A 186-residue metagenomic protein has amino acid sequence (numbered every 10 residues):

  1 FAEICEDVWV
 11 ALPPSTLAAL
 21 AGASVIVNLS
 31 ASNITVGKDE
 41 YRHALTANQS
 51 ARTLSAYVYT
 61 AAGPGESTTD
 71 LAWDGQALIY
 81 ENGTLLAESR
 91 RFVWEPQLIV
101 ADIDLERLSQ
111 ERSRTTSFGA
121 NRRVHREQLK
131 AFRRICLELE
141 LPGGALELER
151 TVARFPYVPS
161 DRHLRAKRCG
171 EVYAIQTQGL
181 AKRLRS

Functional and structural regions predicted by a protein language model:
F1, G22-A23, A31, R126 (+1 more regions): Intrinsic structural disorder
F1-D7, Q176: Active-site-proximal beta-strand elements of phosphoester/diester hydrolases
I4, T35-V36, G170: A generic secondary-structure micro-motif detector that highlights 1-2 residue hydrophobic/ambivalent hotspots embedded
C5-D7, A62, D104: Active-site beta-loop-alpha junctions enriched in small/polar residues
W9-I99: CN hydrolase (nitrilase-like) catalytic-core segments centered on the catalytic cysteine and neighboring Lys/Glu
T68-L71, G75-S186: Active-site-adjacent "lid"/gating segments
